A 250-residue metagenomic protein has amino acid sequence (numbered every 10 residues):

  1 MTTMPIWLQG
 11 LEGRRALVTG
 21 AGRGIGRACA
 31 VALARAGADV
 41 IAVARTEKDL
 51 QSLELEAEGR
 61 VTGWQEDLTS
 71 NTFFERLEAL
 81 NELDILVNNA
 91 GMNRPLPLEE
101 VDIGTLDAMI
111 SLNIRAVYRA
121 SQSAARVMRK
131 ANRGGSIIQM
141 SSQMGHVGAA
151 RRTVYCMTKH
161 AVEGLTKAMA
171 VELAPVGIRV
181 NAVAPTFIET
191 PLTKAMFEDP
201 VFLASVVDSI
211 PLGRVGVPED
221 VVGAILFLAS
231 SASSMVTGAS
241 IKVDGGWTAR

Functional and structural regions predicted by a protein language model:
G22-R23: Conserved glycine-rich cofactor-binding loop
A38-S52: Conserved glycine-rich Rossmann-like NAD(P)H-binding loop of the short-chain dehydrogenase/reductase
P97-L98, D102-I110, V206: Substrate-binding pocket helix/loop in short-chain dehydrogenase/reductase
S121, T158, T166: Active-site helix of classical SDR
R126, V171-P175, S234: Alpha-helical segment proximal to the catalytic Tyr-Lys
S142: Residue(s) in the substrate-gating loop at a strand-loop-helix junction that position the organic substrate next
I178-R179, R214-V243, T248: C-terminal substrate-recognition "lid" of short-chain dehydrogenase/reductases
